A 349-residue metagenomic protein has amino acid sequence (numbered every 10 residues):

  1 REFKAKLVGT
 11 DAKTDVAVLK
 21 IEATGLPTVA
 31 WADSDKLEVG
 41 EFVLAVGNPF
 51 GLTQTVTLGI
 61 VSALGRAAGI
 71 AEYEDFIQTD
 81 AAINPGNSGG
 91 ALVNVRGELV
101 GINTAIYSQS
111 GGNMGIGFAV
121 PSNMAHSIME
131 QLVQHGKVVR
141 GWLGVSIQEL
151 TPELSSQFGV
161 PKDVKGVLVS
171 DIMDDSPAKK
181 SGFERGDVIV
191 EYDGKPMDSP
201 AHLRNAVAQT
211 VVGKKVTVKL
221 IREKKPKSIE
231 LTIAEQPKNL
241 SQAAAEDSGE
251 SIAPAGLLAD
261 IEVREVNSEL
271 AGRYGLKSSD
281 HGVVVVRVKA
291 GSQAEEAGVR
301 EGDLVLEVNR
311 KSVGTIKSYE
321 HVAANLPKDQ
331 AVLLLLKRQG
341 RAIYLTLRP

Functional and structural regions predicted by a protein language model:
R1, G25, T55, Y73 (+8 more regions): Exposed loop/turn and edge beta-strand positions of beta-sandwich/beta-sheet ligand-binding modules
R1-K6, K13-T14, D33-T53: Short glycine/Trp-rich loop-beta-loop segment that forms part of the substrate-binding cleft
E2-G9, K20, E38-E41, L99 (+1 more regions): C-terminal recognition in membrane/secretory proteostasis and scaffolding
A12-D15, P85, G340-R341: Short acidic/glycine-enriched loop/turn segments that link adjacent beta-strands
D15-I21, T79: A generic structural motif
L26-T28, V46-I60, G65-G89, N94-G136 (+3 more regions): Active-site loop architecture of trypsin-fold serine endopeptidases
T28-A30, N113-I116, V190-D193, E307-V308: Second-shell loop/turn segments in exported
V29-W31, Q78-V93, D174-A178, V286-A294: Gly/Ser-rich catalytic serine loop of serine hydrolases
